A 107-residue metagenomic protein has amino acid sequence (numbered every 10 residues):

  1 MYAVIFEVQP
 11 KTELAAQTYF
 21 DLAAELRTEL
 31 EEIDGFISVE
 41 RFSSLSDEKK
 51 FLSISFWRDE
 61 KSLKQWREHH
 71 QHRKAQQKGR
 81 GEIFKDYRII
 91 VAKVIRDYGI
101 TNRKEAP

Functional and structural regions predicted by a protein language model:
M1-F51, E60-E68, F84-P107: Short S/T/G/P-rich N-terminal loop/turn motif that feeds into the first structured element of a domain
A75: Conserved short loop/helix modules at catalytic or binding sites in compact beta-alpha or helix-hairpin-helix contexts
R80-G81: Short secondary-structure boundary/capping segments
